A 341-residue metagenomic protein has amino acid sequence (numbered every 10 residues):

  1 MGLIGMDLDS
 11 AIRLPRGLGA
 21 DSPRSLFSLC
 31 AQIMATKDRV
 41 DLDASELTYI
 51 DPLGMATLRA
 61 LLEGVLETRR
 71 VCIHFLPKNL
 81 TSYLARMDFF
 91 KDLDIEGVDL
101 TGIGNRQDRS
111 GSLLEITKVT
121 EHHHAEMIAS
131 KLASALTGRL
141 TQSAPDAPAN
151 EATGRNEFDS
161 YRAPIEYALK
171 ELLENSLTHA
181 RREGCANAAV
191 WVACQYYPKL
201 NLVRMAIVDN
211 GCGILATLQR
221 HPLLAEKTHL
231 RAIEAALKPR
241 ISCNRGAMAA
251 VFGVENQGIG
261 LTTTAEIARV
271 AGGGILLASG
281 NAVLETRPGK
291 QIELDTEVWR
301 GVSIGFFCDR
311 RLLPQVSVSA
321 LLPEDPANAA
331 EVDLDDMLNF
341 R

Functional and structural regions predicted by a protein language model:
G2-R24, A31-M34, D94, R220-K227 (+1 more regions): Flexible, glycine-/charge-rich segments associated with ATP-binding catalytic modules
P15-I95: Amphipathic alpha-helical interaction surfaces in cytosolic regulatory modules
Y49, L136-L169, F252: Conserved short strand/loop->alpha-helix "switch" segment adjacent to the catalytic nucleotide/phosphoryl-transfer site
R59-L61, E157-P198, L261-A268: Conserved ATP-binding N-box helix of the HATPase_c
F90-R109: A glycine-rich helix N-cap at a beta->alpha junction
N201-M205, V302: Short beta-strand element(s) in the Bergerat
D209: Acidic ATP/Mg2+-coordinating residue in the GHKL
C212: Glycine-rich G1-box
